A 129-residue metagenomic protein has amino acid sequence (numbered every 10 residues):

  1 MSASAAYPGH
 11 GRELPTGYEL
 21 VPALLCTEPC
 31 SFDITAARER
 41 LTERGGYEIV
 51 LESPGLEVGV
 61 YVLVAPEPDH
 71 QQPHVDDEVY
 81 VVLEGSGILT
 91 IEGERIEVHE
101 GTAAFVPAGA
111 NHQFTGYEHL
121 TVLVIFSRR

Functional and structural regions predicted by a protein language model:
M1-V60, H70: A short, N-terminal "cap"/entry segment at the start of jelly-roll beta-barrel domains of the cupin/DSBH fold
S53, I91-G93: Structural motif
P54-G55, A65-D76, R128: Short beta-strand/loop turn elements enriched in aromatics
L63-V64, H74-L89: Short, conserved beta-strand element in jelly-roll/cupin
P66, V75, E94, A110 (+1 more regions): A generic "binding-loop/recognition-motif" signal
L83-E84, H99-E100, E118: A cytosolic small-molecule/anion-sensing beta-strand core signal
G93-A108: Short acidic-glycine-tyrosine-enriched beta hairpin
A108-R129: Ligand-binding loop in jelly-roll beta-barrel domains
